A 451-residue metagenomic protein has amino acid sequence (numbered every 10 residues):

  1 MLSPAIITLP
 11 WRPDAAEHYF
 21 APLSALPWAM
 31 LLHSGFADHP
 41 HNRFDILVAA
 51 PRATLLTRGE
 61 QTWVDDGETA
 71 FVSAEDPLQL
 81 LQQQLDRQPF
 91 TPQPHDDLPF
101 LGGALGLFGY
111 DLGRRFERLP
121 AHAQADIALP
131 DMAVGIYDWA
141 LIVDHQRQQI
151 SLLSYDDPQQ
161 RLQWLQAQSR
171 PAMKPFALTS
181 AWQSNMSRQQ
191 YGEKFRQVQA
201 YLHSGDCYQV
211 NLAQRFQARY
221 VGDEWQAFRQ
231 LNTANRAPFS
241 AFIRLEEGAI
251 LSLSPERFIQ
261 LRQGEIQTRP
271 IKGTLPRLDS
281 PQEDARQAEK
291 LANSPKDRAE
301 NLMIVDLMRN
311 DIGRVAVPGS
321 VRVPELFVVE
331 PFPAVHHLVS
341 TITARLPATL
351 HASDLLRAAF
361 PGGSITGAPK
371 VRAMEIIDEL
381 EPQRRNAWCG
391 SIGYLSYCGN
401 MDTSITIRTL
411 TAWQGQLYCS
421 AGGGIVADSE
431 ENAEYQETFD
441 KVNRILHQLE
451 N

Functional and structural regions predicted by a protein language model:
M1-N451: Extended alpha-helical targeting/anchoring segments, especially N-terminal organellar/secretory targeting helices
